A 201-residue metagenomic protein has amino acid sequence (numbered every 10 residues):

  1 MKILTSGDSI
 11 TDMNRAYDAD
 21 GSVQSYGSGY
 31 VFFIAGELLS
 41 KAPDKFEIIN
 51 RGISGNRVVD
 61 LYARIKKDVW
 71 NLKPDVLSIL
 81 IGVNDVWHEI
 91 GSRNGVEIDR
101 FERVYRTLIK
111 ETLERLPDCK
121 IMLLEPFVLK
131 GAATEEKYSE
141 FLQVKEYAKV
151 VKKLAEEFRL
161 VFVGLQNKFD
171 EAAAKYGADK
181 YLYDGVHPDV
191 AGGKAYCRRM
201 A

Functional and structural regions predicted by a protein language model:
M1-G52, I65-K73: Serine-esterase "nucleophile elbow" of acetyl-processing enzymes
F33-E47, D60-A201: Alpha-helical cap/lid subdomain in secreted, periplasmic, or secretory-pathway luminal O-acyl-processing enzymes
I53-V58: Functional beta-strand-loop-alpha-helix junction segments that form "active/interaction loops" within catalytic
